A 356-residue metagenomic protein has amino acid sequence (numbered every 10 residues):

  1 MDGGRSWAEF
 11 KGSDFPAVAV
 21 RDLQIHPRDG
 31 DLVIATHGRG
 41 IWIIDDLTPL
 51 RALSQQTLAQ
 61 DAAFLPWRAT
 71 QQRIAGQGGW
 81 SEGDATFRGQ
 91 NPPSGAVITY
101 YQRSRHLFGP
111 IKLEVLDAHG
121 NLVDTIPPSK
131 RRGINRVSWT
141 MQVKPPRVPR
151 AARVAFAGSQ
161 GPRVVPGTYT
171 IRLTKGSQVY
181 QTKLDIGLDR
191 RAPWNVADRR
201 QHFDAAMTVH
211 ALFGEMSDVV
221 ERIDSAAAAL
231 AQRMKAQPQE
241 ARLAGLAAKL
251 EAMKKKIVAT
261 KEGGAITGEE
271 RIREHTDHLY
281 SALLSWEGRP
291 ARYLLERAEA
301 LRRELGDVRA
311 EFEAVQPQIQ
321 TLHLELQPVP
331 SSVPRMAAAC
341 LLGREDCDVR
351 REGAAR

Functional and structural regions predicted by a protein language model:
M1-A17, G38-G40, L47-L50, L116-N121: Asp-box/BNR beta-propeller loop motif
P27-D29: Residue-level detector of Asp-centered blade-edge/turn motifs that repeat once per structural unit in beta-propeller
P49-A75, Q181-E215: Low-complexity, Pro/Ser/Thr- and charge-rich linker/hinge segments at domain boundaries
R73-K112, L116, R136, R199 (+1 more regions): Contiguous beta-strand segments within globular domains
L122-Q160: Glycine-centered tight-turn motifs at strand-turn-strand junctions
L184, S217-R356: Mature extracytoplasmic or organellar-lumen-exposed domains after removal of signal/transit peptides
